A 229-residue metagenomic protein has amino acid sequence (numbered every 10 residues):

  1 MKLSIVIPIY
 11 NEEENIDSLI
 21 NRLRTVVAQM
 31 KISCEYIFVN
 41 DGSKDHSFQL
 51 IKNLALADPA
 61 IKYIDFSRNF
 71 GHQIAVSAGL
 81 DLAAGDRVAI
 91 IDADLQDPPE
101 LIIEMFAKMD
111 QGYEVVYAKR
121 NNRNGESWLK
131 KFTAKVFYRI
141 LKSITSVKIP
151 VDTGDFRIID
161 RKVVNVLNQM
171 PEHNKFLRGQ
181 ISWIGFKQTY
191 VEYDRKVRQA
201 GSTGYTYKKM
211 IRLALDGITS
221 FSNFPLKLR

Functional and structural regions predicted by a protein language model:
K2-S4, E35: Cell-envelope/extracellular polymer assembly enzymes that use nucleotide-activated donors
E12-N15, S43, P98: Donor nucleotide-sugar binding loop of glycosyltransferases
E12-V27: Short, well-formed alpha-helical segments that are part of the catalytic scaffolds of diverse glycosyltransferases
R24, I32-G42, I64-D65: Short beta-strand/loop segment that forms part of the nucleotide-sugar
N40-Q49, L95-Q96: A conserved acidic beta->alpha catalytic loop
N53, I64-R68, H72-L82, R87 (+2 more regions): Acceptor/aglycone-binding surface of glycosyltransferases and processive sugar-polymer synthases
T203-G204, L215-R229: Membrane interfacial helix-start motif at the N-side
